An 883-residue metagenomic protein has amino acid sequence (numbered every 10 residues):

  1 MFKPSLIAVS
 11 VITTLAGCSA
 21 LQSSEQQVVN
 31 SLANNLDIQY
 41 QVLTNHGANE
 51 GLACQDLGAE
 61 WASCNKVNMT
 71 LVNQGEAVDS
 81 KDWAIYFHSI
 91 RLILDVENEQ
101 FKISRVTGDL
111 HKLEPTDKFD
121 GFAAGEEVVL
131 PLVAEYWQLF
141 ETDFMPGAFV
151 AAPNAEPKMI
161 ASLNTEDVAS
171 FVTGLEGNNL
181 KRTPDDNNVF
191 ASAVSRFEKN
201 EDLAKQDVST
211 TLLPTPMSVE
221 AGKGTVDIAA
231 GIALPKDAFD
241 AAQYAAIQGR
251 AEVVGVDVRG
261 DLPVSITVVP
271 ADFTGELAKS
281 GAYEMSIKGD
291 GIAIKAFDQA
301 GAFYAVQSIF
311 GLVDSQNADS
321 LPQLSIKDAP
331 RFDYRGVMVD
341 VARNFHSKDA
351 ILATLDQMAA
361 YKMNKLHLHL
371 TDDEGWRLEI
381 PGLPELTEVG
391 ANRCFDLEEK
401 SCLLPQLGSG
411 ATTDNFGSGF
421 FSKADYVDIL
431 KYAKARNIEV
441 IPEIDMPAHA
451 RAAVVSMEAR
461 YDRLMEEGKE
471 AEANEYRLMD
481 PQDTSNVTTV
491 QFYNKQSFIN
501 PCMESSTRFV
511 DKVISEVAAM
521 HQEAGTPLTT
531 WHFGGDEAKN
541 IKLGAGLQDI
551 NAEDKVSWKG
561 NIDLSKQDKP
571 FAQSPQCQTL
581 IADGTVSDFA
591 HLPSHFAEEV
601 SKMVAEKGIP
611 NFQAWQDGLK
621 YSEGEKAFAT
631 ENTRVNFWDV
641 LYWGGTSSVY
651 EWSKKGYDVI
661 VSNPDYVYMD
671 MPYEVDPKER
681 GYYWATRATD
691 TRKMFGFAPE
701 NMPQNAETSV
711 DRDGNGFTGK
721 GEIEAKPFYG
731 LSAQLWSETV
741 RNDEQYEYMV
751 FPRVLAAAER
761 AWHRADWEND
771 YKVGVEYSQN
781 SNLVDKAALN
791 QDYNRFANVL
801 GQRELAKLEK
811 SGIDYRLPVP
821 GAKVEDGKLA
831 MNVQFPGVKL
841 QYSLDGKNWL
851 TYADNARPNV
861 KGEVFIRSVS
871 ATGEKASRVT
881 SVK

Functional and structural regions predicted by a protein language model:
S24-E25, N30, F144-A300, Y304-P330 (+3 more regions): Acidic, contiguous N-terminal accessory segments
Y40-T44, E50-V78: Short beta-strand elements of extracellular/lumenal beta-sandwich folds
A77-T107, A148: Short acidic, flexible loop segments centered on an aromatic residue
K102-Q138: Intrinsically disordered, low-complexity Pro/Gly/Ser/Thr-rich segments with frequent PxxP/GP/PP motifs and embedded
S280-A282, S286-F498, M503-F509, I514-T530 (+1 more regions): Feature activates predominantly on carbohydrate-active enzymes
Q496-T630: Active-site neighborhood of glycoside hydrolase catalytic domains
P610-E825: Flexible, acidic glycine-rich loops studded with aromatic residues
N782-K883: Short, compositionally stereotyped local motifs that mark structural "simplifiers"
